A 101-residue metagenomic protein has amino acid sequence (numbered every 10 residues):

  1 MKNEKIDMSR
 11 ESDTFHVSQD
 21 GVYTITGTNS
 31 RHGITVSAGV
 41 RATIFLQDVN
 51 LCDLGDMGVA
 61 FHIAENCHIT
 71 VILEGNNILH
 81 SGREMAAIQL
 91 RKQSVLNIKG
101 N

Functional and structural regions predicted by a protein language model:
M1-N101: A composition-driven surface/loop motif
